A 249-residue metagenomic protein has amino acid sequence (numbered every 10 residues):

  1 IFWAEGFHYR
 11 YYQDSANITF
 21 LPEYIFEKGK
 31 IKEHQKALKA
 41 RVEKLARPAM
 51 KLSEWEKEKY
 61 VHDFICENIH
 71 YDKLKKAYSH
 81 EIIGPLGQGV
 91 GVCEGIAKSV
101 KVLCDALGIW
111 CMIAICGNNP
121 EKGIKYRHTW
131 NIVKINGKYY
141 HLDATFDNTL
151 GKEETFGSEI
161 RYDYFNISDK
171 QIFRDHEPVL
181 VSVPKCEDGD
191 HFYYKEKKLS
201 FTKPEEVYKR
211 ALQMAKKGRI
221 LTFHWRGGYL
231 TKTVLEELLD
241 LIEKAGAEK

Functional and structural regions predicted by a protein language model:
I1-L52, Q171-K249: N-terminal accessory/pre-domain segments preceding catalytic cores
I25-F26, E67-D72, G91-C93, N118-K122 (+3 more regions): Solvent-exposed loop/turn segments at secondary-structure junctions within structured extracellular/periplasmic domains
F26-P85: Secondary-structure boundary elements
W55-K59, E94, Y140: Short, solvent-exposed positions on alpha-helices
H62-C66, K101, L239, E243: Generic solvent-exposed, charged/amphipathic alpha-helical segments that serve as macromolecular interface scaffolds
P85-V92, I96: Secondary-structure capping and boundary motifs in well-ordered enzyme cores
G95-Q171: Hydrophobic/aromatic-rich core segments of domains that either
